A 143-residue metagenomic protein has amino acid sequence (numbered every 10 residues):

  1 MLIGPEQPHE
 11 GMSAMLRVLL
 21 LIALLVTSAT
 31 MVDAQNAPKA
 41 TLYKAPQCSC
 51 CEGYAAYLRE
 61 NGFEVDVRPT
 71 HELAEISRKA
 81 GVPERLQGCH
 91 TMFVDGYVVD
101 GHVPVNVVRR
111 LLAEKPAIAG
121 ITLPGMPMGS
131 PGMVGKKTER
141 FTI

Functional and structural regions predicted by a protein language model:
M1-A14: Short, Lys/Arg-enriched N-terminal segments with co-localized hydrophobic residues within the first ~10-30 amino acids
L19-S28: Bacterial N-terminal signal peptides
T30-A34: Sec/Tat signal peptide C-region and signal peptidase I cleavage site
N36-A55, N61: Local sequence-structure signature of Cys/Sec-based thiol-disulfide redox active-site neighborhoods
K39-A40, F63-V65, D95-V98: Short active-site oxyanion
Q47, Y54, P69-E72, P104-V108: Stable alpha-helical elements in mature extracytoplasmic
A55-E75: Conserved helix-turn-beta segment immediately C-terminal to the redox Cys motif in thioredoxin-like folds
K79-I143: Thiol/selenol-based redox catalytic cores and closely related redox-interacting motifs
